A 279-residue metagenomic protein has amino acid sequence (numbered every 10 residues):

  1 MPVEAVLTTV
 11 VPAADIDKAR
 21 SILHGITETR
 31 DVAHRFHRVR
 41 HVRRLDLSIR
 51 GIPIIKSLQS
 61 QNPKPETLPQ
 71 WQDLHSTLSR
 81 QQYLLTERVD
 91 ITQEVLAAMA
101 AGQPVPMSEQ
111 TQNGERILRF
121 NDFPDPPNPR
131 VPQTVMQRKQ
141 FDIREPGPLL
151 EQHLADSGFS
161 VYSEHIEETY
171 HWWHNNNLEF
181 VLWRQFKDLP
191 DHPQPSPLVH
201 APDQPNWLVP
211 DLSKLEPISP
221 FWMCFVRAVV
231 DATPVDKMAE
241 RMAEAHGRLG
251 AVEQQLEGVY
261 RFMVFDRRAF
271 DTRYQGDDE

Functional and structural regions predicted by a protein language model:
M1-E279: Phosphate-end processing signature that detects enzymes handling 5′-triphosphorylated RNA and polyphosphate
